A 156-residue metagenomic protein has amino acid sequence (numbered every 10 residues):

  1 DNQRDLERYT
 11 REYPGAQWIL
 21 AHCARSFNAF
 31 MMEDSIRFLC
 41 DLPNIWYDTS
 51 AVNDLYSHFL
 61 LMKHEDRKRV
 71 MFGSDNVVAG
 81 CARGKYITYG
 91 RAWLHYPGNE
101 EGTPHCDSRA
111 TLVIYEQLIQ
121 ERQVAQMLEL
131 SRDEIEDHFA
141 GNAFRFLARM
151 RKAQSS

Functional and structural regions predicted by a protein language model:
D1-L6, M32-E33: Charged helix-capping and loop-helix junction motifs
G15-A16: A conserved nucleotide-sugar
I19, C23-S156: H/E-rich (His + Asp/Glu) clusters that bind or coordinate divalent metals
